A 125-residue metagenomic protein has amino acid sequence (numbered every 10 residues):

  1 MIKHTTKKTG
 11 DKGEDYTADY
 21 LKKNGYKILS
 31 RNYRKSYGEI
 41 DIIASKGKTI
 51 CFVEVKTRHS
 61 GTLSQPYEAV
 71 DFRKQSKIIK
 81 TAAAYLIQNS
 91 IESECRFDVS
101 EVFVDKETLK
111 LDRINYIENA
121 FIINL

Functional and structural regions predicted by a protein language model:
M1-H4, R58-T62, Y116-E118: Short glycine/proline- and charge-enriched loop/turn segments that cap or connect secondary-structure elements
M1-R31: Acidic-basic catalytic patches of nuclease active cores, encompassing PD-(D/E)XK and other metal-cofactor nuclease
L21, I40-G61, I78: Conserved catalytic cores of phosphodiester-cleaving nucleases, focusing on short active-site segments
K27, I50, E94: Hydrophobic "anchor" residues on beta-strands that sit immediately upstream of conserved functional sites
K35-G38: Short acidic/glycine-enriched loop/turn segments that link adjacent beta-strands
R58-I87: Mg2+/Mn2+-dependent nuclease catalytic core
Q88-L125: Domain-level recognition of nuclease-like catalytic cores that cleave nucleotide substrates
